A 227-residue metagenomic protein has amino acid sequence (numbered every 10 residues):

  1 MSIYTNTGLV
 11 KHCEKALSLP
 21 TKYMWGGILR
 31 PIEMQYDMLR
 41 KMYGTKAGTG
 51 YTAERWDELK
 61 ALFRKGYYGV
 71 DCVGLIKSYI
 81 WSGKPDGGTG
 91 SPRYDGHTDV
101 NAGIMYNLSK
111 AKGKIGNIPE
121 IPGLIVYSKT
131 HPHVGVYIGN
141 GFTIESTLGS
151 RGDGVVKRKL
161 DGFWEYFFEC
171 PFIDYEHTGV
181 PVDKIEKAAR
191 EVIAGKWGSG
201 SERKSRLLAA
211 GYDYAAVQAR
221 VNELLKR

Functional and structural regions predicted by a protein language model:
M1-D86, T130-H131, I144-S146: N-terminal capping segments
S2-H12, G66-G69, K77, K84-V156: ...with weaker cross-activation on analogous glycine-rich loops/strands in unrelated enzymes
N6, V10, V73, K77 (+3 more regions): Extracytoplasmic/secreted envelope proteins and their assembly/folding machinery, especially bacterial periplasmic
C13, V180-W197, E223-R227: Disulfide-bonded cysteine-rich modules in secreted/extracellular proteins, activating on the conserved Cys frameworks
G162-D183, I193: Low-complexity, Gly/Ser/Thr/Pro-rich intrinsically disordered linker/tail segments
I193-K204, Y212-Y214: Extracytoplasmic Gram-positive cell-surface binding/anchoring modules and repeats
A210-R227: Repeat-associated, polar segments at repeat-unit boundaries in modular proteins
